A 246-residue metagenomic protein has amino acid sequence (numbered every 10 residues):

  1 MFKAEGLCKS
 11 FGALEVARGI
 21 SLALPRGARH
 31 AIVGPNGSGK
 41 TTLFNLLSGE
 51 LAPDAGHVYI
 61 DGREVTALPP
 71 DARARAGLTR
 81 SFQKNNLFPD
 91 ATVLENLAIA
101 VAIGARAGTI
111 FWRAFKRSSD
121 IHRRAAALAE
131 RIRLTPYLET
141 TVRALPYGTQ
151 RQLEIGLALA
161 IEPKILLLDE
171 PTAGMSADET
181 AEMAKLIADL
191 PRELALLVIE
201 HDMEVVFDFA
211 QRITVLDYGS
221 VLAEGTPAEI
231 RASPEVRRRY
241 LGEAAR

Functional and structural regions predicted by a protein language model:
M1-R246: Glycine-rich phosphate-binding loops of nucleotide-dependent enzymes
